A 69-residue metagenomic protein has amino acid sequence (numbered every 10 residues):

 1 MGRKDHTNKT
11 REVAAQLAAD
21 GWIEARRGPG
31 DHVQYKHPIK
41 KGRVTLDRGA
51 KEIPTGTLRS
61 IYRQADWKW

Functional and structural regions predicted by a protein language model:
M1-D31, K36-W69: Basic nucleic-acid-binding interfaces
